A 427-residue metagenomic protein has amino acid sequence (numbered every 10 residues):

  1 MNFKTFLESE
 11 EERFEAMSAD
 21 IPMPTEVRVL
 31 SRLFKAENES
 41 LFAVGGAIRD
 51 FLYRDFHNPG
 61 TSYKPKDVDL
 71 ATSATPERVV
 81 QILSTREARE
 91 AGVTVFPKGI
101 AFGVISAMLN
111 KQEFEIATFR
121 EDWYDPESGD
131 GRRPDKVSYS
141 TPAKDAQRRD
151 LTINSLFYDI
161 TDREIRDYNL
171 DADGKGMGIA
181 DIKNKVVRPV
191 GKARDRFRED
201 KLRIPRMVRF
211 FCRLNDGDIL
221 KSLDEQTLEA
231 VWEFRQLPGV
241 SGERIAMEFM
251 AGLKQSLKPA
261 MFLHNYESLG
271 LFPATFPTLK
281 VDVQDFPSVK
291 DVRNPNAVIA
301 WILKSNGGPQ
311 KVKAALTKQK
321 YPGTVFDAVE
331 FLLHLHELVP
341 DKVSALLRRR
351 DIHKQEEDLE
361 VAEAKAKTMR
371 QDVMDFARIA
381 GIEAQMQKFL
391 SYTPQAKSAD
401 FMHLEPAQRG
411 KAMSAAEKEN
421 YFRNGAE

Functional and structural regions predicted by a protein language model:
M1-E427: Catalytic cores of the polymerase beta-like nucleotidyltransferase superfamily and closely associated nucleotide
